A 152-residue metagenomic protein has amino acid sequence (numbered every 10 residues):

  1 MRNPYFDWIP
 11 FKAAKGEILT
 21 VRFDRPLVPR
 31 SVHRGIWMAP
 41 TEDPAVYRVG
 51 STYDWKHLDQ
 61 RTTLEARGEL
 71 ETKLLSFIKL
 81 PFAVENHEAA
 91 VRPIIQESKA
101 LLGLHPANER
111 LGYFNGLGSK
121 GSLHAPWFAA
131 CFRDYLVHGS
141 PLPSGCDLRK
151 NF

Functional and structural regions predicted by a protein language model:
M1-E109: Active-site substrate-recognition segment that forms the wall of the catalytic cavity or substrate channel
A83-F152: C-terminal catalytic lobe of FAD-dependent flavoproteins
